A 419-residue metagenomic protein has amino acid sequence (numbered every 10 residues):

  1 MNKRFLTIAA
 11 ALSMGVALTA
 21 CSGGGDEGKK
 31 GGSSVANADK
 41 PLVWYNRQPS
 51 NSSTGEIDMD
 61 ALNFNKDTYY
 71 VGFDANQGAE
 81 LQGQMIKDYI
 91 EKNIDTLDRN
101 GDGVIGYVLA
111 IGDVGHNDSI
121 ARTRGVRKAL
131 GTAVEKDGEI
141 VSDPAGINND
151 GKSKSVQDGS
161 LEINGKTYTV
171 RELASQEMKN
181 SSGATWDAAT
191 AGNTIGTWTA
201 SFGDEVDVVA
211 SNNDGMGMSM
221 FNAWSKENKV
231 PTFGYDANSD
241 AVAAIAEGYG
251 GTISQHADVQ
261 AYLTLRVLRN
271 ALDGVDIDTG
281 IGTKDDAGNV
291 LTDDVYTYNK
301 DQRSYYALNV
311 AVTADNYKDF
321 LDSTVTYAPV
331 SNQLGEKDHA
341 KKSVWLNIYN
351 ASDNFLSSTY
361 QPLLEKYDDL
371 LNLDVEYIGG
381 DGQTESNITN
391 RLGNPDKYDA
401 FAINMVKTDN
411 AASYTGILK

Functional and structural regions predicted by a protein language model:
M1-A9, G15: Bacterial Sec-dependent N-terminal signal peptides
A10-A11, A129: Enrichment for repetitive, rod-forming helical segments
A17-A20: C-terminal motif of bacterial Sec signal peptides marking the signal peptidase cleavage site
S22-K419: A residue-level marker of the well-folded mature domains of exported/periplasmic proteins
